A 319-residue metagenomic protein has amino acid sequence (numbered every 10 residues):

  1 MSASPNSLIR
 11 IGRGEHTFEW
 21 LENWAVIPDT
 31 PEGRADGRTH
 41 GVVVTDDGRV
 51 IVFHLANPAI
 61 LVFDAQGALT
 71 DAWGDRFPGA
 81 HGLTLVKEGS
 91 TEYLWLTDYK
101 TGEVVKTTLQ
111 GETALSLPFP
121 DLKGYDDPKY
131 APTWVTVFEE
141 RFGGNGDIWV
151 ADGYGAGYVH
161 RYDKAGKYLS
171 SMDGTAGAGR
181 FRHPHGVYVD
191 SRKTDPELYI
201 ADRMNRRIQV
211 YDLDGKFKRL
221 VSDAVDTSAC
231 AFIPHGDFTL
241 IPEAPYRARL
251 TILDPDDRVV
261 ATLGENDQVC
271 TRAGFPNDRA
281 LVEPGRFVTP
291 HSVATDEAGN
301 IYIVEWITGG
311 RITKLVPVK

Functional and structural regions predicted by a protein language model:
M1-K319: Eukaryotic scaffold repeat domains enriched in small/polar residues
